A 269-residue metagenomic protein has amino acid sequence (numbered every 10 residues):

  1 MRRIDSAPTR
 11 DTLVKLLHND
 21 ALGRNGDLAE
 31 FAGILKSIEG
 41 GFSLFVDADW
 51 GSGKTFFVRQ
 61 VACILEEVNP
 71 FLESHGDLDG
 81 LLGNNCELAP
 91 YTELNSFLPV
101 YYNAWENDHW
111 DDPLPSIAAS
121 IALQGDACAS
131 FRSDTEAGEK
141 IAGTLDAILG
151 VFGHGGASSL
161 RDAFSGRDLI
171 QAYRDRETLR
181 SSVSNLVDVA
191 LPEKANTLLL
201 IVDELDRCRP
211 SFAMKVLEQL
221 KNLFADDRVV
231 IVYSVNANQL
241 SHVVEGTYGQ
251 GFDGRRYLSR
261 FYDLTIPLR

Functional and structural regions predicted by a protein language model:
M1-A89, P115: Walker A/P-loop-proximal flanking segment of P-loop NTPase domains
M1-L28, D49, I64, V189-L198 (+1 more regions): The catalytic "switch" region of P-loop NTPases
S43-D47, Y101, L200: Short hydrophobic/aromatic beta-strand immediately N-terminal to the Walker A/P-loop
A48, N103, R132-S133, Y233-V235: Glycine-rich, histidine-containing beta strand-loop boundary motifs that form or position
K54, H109-P113, Q239-E245: Switch/connector loops and helix/strand junctions flanking conserved nucleotide-binding motifs in nucleotide-processing
V58, C63-V189: P-loop NTPase nucleotide-binding core
D111-P115, P210-L217: Conserved strand-to-helix beginnings and helix N-cap segments that scaffold or border functional pockets
D203-E204: Walker B catalytic acidic pair
